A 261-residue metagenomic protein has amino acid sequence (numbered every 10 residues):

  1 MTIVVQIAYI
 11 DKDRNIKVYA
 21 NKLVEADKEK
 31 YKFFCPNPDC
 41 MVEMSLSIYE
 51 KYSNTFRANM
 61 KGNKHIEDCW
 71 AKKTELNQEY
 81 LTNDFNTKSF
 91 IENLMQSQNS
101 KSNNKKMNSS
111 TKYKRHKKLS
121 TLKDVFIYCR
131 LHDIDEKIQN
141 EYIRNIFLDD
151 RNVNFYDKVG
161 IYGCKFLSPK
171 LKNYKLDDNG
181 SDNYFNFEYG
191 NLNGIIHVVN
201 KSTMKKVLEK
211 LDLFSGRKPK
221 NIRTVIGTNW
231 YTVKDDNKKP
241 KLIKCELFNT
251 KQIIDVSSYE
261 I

Functional and structural regions predicted by a protein language model:
M1-R57, K61-I261: Intrinsically disordered, low-complexity linker/tail regions enriched in polar/charged residues
